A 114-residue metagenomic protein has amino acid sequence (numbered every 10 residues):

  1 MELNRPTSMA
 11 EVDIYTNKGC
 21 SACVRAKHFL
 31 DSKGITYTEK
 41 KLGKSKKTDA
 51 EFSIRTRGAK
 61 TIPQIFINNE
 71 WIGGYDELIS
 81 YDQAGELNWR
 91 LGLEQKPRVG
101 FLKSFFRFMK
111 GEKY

Functional and structural regions predicted by a protein language model:
E2-T38: Local sequence-structure signature of Cys/Sec-based thiol-disulfide redox active-site neighborhoods
E2-T7, R25, S80, E86-Y114: Non-globular targeting/processing and membrane-anchoring segments
H28-L30, L78-Y81: Short, glycine/charged-enriched secondary-structure capping and boundary segments
K33-G34, I54-R55, S80: Non-catalytic interaction surface on structured domains
L42-A59: Thioredoxin-like thiol-disulfide oxidoreductase module
P63-G74: A short, hydrophobic beta-strand/beta-hairpin element that forms part of a small beta-sheet core
